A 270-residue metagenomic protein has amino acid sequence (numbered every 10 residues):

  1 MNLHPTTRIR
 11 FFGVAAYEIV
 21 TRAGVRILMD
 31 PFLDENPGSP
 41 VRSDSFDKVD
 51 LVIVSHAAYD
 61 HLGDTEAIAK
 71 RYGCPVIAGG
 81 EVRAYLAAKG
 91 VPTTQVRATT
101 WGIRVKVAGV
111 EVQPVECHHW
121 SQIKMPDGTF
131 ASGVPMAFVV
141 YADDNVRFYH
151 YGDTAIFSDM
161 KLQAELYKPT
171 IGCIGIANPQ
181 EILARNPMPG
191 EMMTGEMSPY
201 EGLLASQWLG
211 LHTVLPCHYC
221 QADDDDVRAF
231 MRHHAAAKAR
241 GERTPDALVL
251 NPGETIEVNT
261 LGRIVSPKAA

Functional and structural regions predicted by a protein language model:
M1-R26, L33-P37, V115-H118, L162 (+1 more regions): Zn-dependent metallo-beta-lactamase
N2-T7, V20-I27, R104-Q113, A142-F148 (+1 more regions): Beta-strand-turn-beta hairpins that frame and shape the catalytic cleft of phosphate-ester-processing enzymes
E18-A58, G63-A67, S121-F130, T154-L166: Pre-active-site segment of Zn-dependent metallo-hydrolases
P31-L33, A57, C117-H118, G152-T154 (+2 more regions): Active-site metal-binding loops of divalent metal-dependent hydrolases
V41-R104, G109-M125: Active-site HxH/HxHxD metal-binding segment of metal-dependent hydrolases
E81, A155-E254: Cap/insert and terminal regions of metallo-dependent hydrolase folds
A108-C117, D127-T129, N259-A270: Short, surface-exposed amphipathic charged segments that create phosphate/polyanion-binding patches used for binding
P114-V146, T154-D159, Y167, I171 (+1 more regions): Active-site-proximal loop/helix segment associated with metal-binding centers of metalloenzymes
